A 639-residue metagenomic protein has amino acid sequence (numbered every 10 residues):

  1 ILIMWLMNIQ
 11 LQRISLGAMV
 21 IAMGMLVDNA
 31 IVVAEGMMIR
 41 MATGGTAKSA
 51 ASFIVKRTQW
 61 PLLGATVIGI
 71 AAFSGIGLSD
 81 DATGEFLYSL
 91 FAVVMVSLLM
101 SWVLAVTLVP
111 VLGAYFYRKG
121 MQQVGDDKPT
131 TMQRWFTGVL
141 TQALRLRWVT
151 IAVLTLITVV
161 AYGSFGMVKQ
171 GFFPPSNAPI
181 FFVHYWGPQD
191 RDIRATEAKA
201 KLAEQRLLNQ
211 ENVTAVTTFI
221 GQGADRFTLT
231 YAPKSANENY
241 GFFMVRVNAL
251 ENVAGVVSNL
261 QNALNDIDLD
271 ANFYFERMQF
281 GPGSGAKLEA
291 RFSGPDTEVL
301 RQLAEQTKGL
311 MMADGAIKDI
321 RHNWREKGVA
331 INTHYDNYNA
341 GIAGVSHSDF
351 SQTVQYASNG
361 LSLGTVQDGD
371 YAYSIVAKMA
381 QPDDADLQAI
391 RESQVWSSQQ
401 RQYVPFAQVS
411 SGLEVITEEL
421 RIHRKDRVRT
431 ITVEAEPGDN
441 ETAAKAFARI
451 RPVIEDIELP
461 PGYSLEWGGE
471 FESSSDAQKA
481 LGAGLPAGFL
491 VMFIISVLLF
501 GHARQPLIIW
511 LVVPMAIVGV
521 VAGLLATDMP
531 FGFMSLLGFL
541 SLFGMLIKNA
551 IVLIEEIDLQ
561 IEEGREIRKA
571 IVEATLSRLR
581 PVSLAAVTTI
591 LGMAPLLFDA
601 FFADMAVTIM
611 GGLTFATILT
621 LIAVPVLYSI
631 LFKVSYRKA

Functional and structural regions predicted by a protein language model:
I1-M38, V491-R578, S583-D599, G611-T614 (+1 more regions): Hydrophobic transmembrane alpha-helices and their membrane-interface caps in long multi-pass transport proteins
Q10, I76-F86, T155-R191, N272-F275 (+3 more regions): Transmembrane helices with small-residue packing motifs
M23-M37, T58-L78, E85-V124, F243 (+4 more regions): Transmembrane alpha-helices and their membrane-interface boundaries in multi-pass membrane transporters and channels
A34, I39-G64, Q133, Q478 (+1 more regions): Helix-loop junctions and hydrophobic alpha-helical segments within the transmembrane domains of large membrane
A34, R301, K308-G488, V497 (+2 more regions): Extracytoplasmic/periplasmic membrane-proximal domains and adjacent transmembrane bundles of envelope biogenesis
K56-T58, G125-F173, T214, A271 (+1 more regions): Signature of alpha-helical transmembrane segments and their immediate interfacial
P179-Q189, T230, K234-A249, P282-Q302 (+4 more regions): Short, hydrophobic beta-strand segments
R194-G283, Y338-N359: Solvent-exposed, membrane-proximal periplasmic/extracellular interface segments of envelope transport and secretion
